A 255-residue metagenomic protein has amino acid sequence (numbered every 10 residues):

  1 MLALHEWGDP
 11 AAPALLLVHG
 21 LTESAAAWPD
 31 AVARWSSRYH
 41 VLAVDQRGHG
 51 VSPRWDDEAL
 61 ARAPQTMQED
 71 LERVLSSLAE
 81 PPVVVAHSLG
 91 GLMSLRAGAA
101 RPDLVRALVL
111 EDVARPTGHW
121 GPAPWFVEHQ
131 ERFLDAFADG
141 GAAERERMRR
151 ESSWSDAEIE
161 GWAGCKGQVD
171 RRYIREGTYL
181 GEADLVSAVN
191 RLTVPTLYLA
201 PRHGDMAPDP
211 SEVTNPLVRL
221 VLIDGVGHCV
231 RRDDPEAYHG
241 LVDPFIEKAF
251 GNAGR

Functional and structural regions predicted by a protein language model:
H5-R54: Conserved HGGG/HGGXW glycine-rich cap/lid loop of the alpha/beta-hydrolase fold
D30, R96-A100: Active-site signature of alpha/beta-hydrolase-fold catalytic machinery across serine- and Asp/Cys-nucleophile hydrolases
A33, L42-V85, G240, P244: Active-site loop/oxyanion-hole signature of alpha/beta-hydrolase fold enzymes
A86, G90, S94: Gly/Ala-rich beta-loop-alpha elbow adjacent to hydrolase catalytic centers
A99, L104-F137: Flexible "cap/lid" loop of the alpha/beta hydrolase fold
H119-P124, A136-N190: Conserved alpha/beta-hydrolase catalytic His-Asp/Glu region
P195-R232: Conserved loop-alpha-helix segment in the C-terminal half of the alpha/beta-hydrolase fold that carries the catalytic
L217-R255: Catalytic active-site module of serine/aspartate enzymes centered on a nucleophile-bearing elbow/loop
